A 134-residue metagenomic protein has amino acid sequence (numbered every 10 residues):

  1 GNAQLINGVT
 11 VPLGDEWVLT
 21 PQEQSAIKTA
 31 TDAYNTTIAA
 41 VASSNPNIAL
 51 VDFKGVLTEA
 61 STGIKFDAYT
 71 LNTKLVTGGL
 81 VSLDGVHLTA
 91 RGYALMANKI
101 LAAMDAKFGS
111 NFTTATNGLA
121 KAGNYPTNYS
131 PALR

Functional and structural regions predicted by a protein language model:
G1-K28, A39-H87: Mobile gating loops/cap/lid regions near enzyme active sites that modulate substrate access
N2, N7, N35, N45-N47 (+6 more regions): Detector for Asparagine
Q22, A26-T29, A33, T37 (+2 more regions): Extracytoplasmic/secreted proteins, especially bacterial periplasmic and envelope-associated proteins
A33, T37-S44, A103: Alpha-helical structural signal in soluble globular domains
V76-P126, S130-A132: Histidine-centered active-site loop/cap adjacent to the catalytic His in serine esterases/O-acetyl transfer systems
